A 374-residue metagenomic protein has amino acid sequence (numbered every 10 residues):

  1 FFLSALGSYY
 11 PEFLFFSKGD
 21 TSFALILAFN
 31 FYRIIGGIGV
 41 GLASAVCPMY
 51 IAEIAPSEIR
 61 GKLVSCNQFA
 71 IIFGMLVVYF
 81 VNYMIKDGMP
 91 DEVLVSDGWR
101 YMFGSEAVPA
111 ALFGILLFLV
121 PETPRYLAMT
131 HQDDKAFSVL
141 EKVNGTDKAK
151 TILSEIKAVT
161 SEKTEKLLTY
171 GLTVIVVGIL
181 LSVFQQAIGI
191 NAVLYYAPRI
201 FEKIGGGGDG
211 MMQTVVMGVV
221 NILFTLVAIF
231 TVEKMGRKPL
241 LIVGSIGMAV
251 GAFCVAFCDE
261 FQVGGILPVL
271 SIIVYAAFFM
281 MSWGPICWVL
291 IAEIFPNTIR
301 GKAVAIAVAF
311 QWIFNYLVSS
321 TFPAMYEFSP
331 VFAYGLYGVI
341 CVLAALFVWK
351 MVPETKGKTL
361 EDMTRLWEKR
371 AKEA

Functional and structural regions predicted by a protein language model:
F1-K135, V139-E141, A158-A374: Alpha-helical transmembrane bundle of multi-pass membrane proteins
V143-G145: Short helix/loop segments within enzyme catalytic domains that coordinate or immediately flank catalytic cofactors
A149-A158: Short, well-structured alpha-helical segments
